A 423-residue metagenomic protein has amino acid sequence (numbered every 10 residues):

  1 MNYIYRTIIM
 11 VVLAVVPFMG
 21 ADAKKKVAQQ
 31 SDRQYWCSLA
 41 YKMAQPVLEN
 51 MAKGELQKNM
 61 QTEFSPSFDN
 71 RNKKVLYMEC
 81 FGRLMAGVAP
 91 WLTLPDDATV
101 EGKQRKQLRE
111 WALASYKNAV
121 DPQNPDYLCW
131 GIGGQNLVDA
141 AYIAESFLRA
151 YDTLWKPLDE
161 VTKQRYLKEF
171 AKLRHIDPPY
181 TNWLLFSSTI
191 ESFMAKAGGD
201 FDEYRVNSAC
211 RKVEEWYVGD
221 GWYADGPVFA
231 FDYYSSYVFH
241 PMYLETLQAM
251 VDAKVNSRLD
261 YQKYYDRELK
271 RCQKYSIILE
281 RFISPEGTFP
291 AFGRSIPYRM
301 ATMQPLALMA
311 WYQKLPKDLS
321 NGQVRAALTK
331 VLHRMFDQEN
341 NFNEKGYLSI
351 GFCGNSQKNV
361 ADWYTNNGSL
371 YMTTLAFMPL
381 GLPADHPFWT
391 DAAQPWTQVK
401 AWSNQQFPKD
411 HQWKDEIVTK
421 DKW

Functional and structural regions predicted by a protein language model:
M1-K25: Bacterial Sec-dependent N-terminal signal peptides
K24-C80, A86, P90, E110-K117: Low-complexity, Ser/Thr/Pro/Gly-enriched N-terminal "stalk/linker" regions
E49-N72, V120-P125, V331-W423: CBM-like carbohydrate-recognition segments
Y77, V88-W91, R105-L269, R281-Q304: Aromatic-lined, polymer-binding surfaces characteristic of secreted/periplasmic polysaccharide-degrading enzymes
A86, P90-D96, K420-K422: Beta-sandwich/jelly-roll carbohydrate-recognition scaffolds of carbohydrate-active enzymes
G87, F229-G351, N355-D385: Long, repeat-rich segments with strong aromatic
V100-E101: Long, charge-dense tracts
